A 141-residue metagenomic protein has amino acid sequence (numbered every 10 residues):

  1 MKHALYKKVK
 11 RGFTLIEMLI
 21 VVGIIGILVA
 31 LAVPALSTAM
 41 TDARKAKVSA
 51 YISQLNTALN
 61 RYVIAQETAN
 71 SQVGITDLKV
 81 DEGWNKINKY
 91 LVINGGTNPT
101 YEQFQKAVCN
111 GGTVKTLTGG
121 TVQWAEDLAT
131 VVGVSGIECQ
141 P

Functional and structural regions predicted by a protein language model:
M1-F13: N-terminal leader/signal peptides at the extreme start of proteins
K2, L28-V33, S37, Q105 (+2 more regions): N-terminal cationic amphipathic segment used for targeting or macromolecule association
A4, A39-D42, Y62: Amphipathic alpha-helical segments that mediate coupling or scaffolding at interfaces
K10-S37: N-terminal single-pass transmembrane signal-anchor helix
V21, D42-K45: Membrane-interface junctions
R44-A69: Membrane-proximal N-terminal amphipathic helix
I64-P141: Extracellular/periplasmic head regions of type IV pilus-like filament subunits
